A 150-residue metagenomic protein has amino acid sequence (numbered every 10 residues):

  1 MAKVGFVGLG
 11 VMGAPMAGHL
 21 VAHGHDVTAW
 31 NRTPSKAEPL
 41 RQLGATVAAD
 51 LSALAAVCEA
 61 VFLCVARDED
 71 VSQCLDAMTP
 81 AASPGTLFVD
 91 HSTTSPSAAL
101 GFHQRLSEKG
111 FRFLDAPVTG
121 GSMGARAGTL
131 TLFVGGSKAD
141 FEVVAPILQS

Functional and structural regions predicted by a protein language model:
M1, P84-G85, T129: A general structural motif
M1-L63, S122: NAD(P)+-binding Rossmann beta1-loop-alpha1 motif at the extreme N-terminus of oxidoreductases
V4, T93-S150: Rossmann-fold dinucleotide-binding core
A17-H19, R41, Q73-D76, L100-Q104 (+1 more regions): Short amphipathic alpha-helical segments
W30, C64, S92, V134-G135: Active-site-adjacent beta-strand anchor residues
Q42-A48, S72-Q73, F113-A116: Short gly/ser/thr-rich secondary-structure transition/capping motifs
L51-R112: Rossmann-fold NAD(P) dinucleotide-binding segment
